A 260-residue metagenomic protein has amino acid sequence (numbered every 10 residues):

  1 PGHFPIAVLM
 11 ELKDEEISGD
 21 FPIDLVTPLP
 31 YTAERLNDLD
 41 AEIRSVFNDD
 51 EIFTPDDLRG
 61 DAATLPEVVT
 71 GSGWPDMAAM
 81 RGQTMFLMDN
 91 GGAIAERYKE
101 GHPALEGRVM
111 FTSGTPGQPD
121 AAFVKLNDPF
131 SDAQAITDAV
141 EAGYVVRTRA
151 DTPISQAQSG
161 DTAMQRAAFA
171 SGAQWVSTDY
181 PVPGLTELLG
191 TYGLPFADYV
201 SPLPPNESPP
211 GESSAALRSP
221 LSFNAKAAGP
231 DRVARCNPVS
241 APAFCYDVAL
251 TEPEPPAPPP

Functional and structural regions predicted by a protein language model:
P1-P260: Catalytic cores of phosphodiester-bond hydrolases, prominently lipid phosphodiesterases
